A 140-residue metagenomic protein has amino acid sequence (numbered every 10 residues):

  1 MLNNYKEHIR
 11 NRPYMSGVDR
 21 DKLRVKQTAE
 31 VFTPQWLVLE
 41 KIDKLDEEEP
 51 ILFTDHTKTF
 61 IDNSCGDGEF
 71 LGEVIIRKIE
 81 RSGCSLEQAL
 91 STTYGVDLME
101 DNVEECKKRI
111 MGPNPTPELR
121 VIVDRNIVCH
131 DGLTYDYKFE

Functional and structural regions predicted by a protein language model:
M1-E140: SAM-dependent methyltransferase catalytic region
